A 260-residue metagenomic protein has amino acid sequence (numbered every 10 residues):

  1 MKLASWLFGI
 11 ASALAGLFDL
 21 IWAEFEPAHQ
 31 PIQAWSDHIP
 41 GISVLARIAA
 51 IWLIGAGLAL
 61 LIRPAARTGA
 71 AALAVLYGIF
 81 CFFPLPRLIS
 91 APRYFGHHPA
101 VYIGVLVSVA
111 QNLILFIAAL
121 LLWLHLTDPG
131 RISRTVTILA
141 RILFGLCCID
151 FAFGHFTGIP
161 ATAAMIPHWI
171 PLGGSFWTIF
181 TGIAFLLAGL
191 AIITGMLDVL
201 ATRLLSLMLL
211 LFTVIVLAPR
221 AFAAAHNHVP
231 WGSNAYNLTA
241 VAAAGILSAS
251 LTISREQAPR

Functional and structural regions predicted by a protein language model:
M1-F25, G41-G55, A59-T157, F176-L187 (+1 more regions): Extended, low-polarity transmembrane helix blocks
I21-I39, F156-F176: Membrane-interface interhelical connector segments
